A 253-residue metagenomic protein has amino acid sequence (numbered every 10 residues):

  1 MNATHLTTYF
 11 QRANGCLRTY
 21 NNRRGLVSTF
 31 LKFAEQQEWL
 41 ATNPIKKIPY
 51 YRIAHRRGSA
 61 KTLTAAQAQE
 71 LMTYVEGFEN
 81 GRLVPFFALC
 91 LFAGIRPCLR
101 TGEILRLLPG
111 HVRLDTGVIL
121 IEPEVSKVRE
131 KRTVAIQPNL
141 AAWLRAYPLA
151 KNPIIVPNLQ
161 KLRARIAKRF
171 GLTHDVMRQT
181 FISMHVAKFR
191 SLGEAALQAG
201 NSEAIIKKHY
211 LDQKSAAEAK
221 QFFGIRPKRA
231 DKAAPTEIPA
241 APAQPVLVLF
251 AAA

Functional and structural regions predicted by a protein language model:
M1-F10, C16-A34, I48, I136 (+1 more regions): Non-catalytic DNA-binding core/recognition domains of DNA-processing enzymes
M1-Q11, T42-P44, N152-V156, H174: A Lys/Arg-rich helix-loop hairpin that forms a DNA/phosphate-binding surface
L17-L26, Q36, L40-A41, I45-T101 (+3 more regions): Basic, Lys/Arg- and aromatic-enriched nucleic-acid-binding interface segment
L40-T42, A54-Y74, T116, S126-P138 (+2 more regions): DNA breakage-rejoining catalytic core of tyrosine-based enzymes
T62, I121-R129, A141, L192 (+1 more regions): Catalytic-site neighborhood detector that most strongly recognizes the C-terminal catalytic loop/helix of tyrosine
E103-L105, L172-T173, I182, F189-N201: Active-site-proximal segment of tyrosine recombinases
T116, V125, A135-V176, F181: Active-site/catalytic core of tyrosine-dependent DNA strand-transfer enzymes
R132-A135, A146, L197, K208-A253: DNA/chromatin major-groove-contacting recognition/catalytic segments
